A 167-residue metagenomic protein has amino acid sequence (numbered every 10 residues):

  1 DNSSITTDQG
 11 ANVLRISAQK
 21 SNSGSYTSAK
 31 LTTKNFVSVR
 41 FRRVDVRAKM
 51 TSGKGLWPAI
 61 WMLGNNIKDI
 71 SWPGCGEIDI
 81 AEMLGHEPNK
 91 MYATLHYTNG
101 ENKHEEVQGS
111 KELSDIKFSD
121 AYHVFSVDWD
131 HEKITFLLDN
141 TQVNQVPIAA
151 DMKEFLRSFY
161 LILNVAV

Functional and structural regions predicted by a protein language model:
D1-V167: GH16 jelly-roll
